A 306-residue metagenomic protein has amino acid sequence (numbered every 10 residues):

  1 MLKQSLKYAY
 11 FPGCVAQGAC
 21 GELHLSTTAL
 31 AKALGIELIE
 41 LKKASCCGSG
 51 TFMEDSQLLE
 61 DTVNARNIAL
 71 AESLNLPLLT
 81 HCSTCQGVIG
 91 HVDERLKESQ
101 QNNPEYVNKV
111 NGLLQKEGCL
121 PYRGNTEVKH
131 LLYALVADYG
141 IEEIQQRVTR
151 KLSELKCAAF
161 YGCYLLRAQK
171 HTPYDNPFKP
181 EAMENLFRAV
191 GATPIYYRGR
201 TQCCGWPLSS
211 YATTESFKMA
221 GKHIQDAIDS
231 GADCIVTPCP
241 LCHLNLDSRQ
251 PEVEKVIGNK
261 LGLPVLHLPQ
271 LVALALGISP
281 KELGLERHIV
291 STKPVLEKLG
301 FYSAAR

Functional and structural regions predicted by a protein language model:
M1-R306: Iron-sulfur cluster-binding electron-transfer modules in prokaryotic oxidoreductases
